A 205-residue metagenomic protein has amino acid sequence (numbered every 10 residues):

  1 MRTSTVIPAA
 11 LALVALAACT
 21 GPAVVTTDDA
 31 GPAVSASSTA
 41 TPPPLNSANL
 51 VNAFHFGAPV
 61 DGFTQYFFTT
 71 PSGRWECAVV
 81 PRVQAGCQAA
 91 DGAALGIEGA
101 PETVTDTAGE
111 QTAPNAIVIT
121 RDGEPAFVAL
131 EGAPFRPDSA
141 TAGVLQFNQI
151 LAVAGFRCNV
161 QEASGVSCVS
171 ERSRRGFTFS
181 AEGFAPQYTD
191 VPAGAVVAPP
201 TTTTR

Functional and structural regions predicted by a protein language model:
M1-A9: Bacterial N-terminal signal peptides that target proteins for export
A15-A18: C-terminal motif of bacterial Sec signal peptides marking the signal peptidase cleavage site
T20-A23: Bacterial signal peptide processing site
G31-A58, Q84-L145, A181-R205: A low-complexity, Ser/Thr/Gly/Pro-enriched, surface-exposed linker/loop concept that marks segments flanking
G62-S72, N148-V153, R157: Extracellular glycan-recognition/adhesion modules and their associated mucin-like linkers
S72-A85, V153-S173, T204: Extracellular/lumenal glycan-associated surfaces
A93-L95, C168-V169, R174-S180: Surface-exposed edge beta-strands and adjoining flexible/disordered loops or tails in beta-rich
E131-V166: Acidic, glycine-rich flexible loop segments
